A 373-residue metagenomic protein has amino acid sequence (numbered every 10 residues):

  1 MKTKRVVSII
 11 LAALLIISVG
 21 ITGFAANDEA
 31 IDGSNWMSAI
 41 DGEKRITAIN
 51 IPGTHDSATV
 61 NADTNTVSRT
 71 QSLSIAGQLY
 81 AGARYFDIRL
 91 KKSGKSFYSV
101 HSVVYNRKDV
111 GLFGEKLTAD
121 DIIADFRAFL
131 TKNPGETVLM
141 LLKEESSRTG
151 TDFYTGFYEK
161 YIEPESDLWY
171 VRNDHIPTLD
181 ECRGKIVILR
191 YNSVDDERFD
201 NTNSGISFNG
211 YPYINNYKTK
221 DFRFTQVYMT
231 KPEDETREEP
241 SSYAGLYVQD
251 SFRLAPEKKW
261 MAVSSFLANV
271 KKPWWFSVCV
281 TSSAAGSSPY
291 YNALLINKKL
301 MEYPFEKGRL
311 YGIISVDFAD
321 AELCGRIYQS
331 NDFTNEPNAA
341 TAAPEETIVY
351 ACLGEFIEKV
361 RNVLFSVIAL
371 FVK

Functional and structural regions predicted by a protein language model:
M1-I9: Positively charged n-region of N-terminal signal peptides that target proteins for export
L11, L15-V19: Hydrophobic core
G20, A26-A81, G94-K132, I186 (+3 more regions): Long, acidic (Asp/Glu-rich), low-complexity accessory segments flanking structured domains
R89, M140, I188, I314: Conserved, mostly hydrophobic/aromatic
L90-K95, V100-N173: Metal-dependent phosphodiesterase/phospholipase catalytic core, i.e., the His/Asp/Glu-rich active-site region
K108-F113, F208, E238-S241: Surface-exposed intrinsically disordered loops and tails
T155-E235: Glycine- and acidic-residue-rich phosphate-binding/metal-coordinating active-site segment common to enzymes that handle
Y213-A340, L353-F356, V360, L364 (+1 more regions): C-terminal functional modules
